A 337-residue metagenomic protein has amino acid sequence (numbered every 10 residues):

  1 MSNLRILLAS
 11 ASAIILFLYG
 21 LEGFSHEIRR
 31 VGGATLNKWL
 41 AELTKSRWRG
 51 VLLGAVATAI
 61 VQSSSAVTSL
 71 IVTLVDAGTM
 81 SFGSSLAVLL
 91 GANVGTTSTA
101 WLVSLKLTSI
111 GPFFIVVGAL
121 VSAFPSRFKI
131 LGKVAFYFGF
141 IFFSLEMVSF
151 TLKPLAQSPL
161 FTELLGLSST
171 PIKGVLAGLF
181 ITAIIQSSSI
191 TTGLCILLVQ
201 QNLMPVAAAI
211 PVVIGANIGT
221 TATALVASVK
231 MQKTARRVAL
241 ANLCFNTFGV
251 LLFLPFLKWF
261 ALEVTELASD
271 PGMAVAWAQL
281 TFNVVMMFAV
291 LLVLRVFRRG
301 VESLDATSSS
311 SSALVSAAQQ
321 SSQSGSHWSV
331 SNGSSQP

Functional and structural regions predicted by a protein language model:
M1-L4, H26-K45, R299-P337: Intrinsically disordered, low-complexity non-transmembrane regions of multi-pass membrane transporters
L4, L8-A9, A13, R49 (+10 more regions): Alpha-helical transmembrane segments of multi-pass inner-membrane proteins, especially transporters/permeases
L4-I6, S81-L89, T97, W101-E146 (+1 more regions): Signature of multi-pass transmembrane helix bundles
S10-V61, S65-T68, G132-Q200: Membrane-embedded alpha-helical segments and adjacent helix-loop junctions characteristic of multi-pass solute
G23-V31, T35, W39, W101 (+7 more regions): Membrane-spanning helices that line or support transport/gating and their immediate boundary helices in channels
A34, K38, E42, S46 (+11 more regions): Alpha-helical transmembrane segments of multi-pass membrane proteins, especially transporters and channels
T58-V61, A66-N93, L102-I110, V116-S122 (+5 more regions): Membrane-interfacial helix-loop connectors
L145, L152-L167, M231-S321, W328: Transmembrane alpha-helical segments and their short flanking loops that form helix-hairpins/helix-helix interfaces
